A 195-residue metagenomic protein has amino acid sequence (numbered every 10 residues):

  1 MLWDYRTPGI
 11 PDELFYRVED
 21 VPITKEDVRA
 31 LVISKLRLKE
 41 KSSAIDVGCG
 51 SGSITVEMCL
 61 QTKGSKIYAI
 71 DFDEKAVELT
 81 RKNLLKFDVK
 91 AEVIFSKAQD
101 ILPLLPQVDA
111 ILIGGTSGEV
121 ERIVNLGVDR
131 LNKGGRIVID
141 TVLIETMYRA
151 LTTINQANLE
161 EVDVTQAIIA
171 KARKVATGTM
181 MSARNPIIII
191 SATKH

Functional and structural regions predicted by a protein language model:
M1-E40, I45, K75, L79-K82 (+2 more regions): Class I SAM-dependent transferase core
S42, S65, G135: Glycine-centered, small-residue-biased loops immediately flanking beta-strands in adenine/cofactor-binding cores
G48: Conserved S-adenosyl-L-methionine
S51-K63: Conserved SAM-binding loop of SAM-dependent methyltransferases across substrates and taxa, primarily the Class I
K66-D71: Conserved SAM-binding motif I beta-strand of class I
F72-Q107: S-adenosyl-L-methionine
Q107-G115: Short SAM/SAH-binding signature in class I
L126-R184, I188: C-terminal substrate-binding/active-site "lid" region of AdoMet-derived donor-dependent transferases
